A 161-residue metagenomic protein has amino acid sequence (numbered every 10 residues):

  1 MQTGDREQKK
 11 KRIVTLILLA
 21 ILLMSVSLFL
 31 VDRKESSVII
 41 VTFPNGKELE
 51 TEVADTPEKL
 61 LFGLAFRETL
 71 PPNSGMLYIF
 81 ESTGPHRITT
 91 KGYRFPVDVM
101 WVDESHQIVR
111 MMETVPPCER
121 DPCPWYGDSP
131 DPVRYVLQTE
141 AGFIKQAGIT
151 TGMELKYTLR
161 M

Functional and structural regions predicted by a protein language model:
M1-Q2: N-terminal intrinsically disordered, acidic low-complexity segments at the extreme N-terminus
D5-A20, L28-V31: N-terminal Sec-pathway targeting helices
S27-M161: Compact, glycine-rich, soluble single-domain proteins
